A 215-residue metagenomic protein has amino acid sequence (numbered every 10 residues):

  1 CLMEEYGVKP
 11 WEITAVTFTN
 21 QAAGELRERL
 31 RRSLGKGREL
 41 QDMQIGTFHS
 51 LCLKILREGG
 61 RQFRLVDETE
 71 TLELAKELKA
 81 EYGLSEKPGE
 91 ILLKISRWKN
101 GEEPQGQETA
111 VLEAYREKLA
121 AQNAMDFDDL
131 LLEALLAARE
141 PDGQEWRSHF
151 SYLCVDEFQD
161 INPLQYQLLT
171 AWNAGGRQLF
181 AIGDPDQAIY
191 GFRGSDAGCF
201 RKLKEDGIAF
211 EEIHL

Functional and structural regions predicted by a protein language model:
L2-H149, R177, A197, E205: A basic/glycine-biased coupling hinge at the interface between accessory DNA-binding modules
T14, C154, E211: Conserved Rossmann-like nucleotide-binding pocket used by diverse enzymes that bind dinucleotide cofactors
S50, Q159-D160, Q187: Short, glycine/acidic-enriched loop or turn micro-motifs at the edges of active sites
D128, Q159-P163, G194: Conserved phosphate-coordination/catalytic loops
L135, R139, N162-Y166, Y190: Short N-terminal helix/helix-N-cap motif within the alpha/beta-hydrolase-1
F150, C154-I161, I182-G183: Hydrophobic residues in beta-strands of the RecA-like P-loop NTPase core, especially within AAA+ ATPase
Y166-L215: Conserved RecA-like helicase ATPase core segment that couples NTP binding/hydrolysis to strand translocation
